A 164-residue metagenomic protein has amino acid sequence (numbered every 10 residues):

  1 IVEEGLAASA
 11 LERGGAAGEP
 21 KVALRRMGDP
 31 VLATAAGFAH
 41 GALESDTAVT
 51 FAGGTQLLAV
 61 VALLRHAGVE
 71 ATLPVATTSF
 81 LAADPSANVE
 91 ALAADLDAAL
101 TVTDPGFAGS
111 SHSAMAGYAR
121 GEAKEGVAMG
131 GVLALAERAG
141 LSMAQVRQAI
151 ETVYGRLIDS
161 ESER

Functional and structural regions predicted by a protein language model:
I1-R164: N-terminal loops that bind phosphate or other acidic moieties and the adjacent beta-alpha structural core
